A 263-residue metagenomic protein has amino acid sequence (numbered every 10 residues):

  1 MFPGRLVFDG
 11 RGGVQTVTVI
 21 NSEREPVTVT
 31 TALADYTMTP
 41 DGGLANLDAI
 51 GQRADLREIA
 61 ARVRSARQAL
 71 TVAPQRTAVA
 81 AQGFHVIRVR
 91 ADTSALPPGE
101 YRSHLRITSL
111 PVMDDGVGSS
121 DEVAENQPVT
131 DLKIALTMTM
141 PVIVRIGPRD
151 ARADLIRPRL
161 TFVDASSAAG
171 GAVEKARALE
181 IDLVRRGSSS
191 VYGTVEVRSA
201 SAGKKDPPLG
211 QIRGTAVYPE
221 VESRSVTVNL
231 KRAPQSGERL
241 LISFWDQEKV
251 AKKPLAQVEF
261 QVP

Functional and structural regions predicted by a protein language model:
M1-V27, A32-T37, R76, R152-A176 (+2 more regions): Beta-sheet-dominated interaction scaffolds and their linkers
Q15-I20, Q82, V89-R90, S103-T108 (+1 more regions): Buried hydrophobic-core signal for structured, non-transmembrane domains
T16, R88, S223-R232: Exposed aromatic-hydrophobic patches
R24-G83, I87-V89: Surface-exposed binding patches on compact interaction domains or structured appendages
E25-L33, P40-L44, G99-R102, A153-D154 (+1 more regions): Short, hydrophobic/aromatic beta-strand segments
P26, F84, P98-R102, Y192 (+2 more regions): Extracellular Ig-like/FN3 beta-sandwich strand-entry sites
N46-L47, T93-P148, G237-V262: Terminal connector regions
T77-G83, G214-S223, R232, V250-K252 (+1 more regions): Short proline/glycine- and polar residue-rich coil/turn motifs
